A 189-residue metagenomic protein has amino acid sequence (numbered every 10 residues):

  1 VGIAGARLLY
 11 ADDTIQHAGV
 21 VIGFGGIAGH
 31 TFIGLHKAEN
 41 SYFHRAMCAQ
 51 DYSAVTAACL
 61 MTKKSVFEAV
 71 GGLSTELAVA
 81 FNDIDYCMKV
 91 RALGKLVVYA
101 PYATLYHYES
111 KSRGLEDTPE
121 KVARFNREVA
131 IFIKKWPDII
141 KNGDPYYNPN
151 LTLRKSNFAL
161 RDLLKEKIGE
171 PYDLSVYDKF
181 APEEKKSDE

Functional and structural regions predicted by a protein language model:
V1-I27, L96: Conserved donor NDP-sugar-binding/catalytic core segment of glycosyltransferases
I3, Y86-K89, Y108, R127-K135: Generic recognition of well-ordered alpha-helical segments
A4-R7, A100-P101, Y108: Short glycine/serine/threonine-enriched helix-capping/active-site loop that flanks the nucleotide-sugar donor pocket
L8, N82, S110: Histidine-centered beta-alpha loop that forms part of the nucleotide-sugar donor binding/catalytic region in diverse
D12, F24-Y52, V97, G114-E189: C-terminal, non-catalytic tails of nucleotide-sugar-dependent glycosyltransferases
A18-V21, L73, D83, T118-P119 (+1 more regions): Composition- and surface-driven signal marking solvent-exposed, interaction-prone regions in large proteins
H44-G71, E76-Y106: A short, conserved alpha-helix in the catalytic core of glycosyltransferases
Y106-S112: Short acidic (Asp/Glu) and glycine-rich catalytic loops that position anionic groups and cofactors
